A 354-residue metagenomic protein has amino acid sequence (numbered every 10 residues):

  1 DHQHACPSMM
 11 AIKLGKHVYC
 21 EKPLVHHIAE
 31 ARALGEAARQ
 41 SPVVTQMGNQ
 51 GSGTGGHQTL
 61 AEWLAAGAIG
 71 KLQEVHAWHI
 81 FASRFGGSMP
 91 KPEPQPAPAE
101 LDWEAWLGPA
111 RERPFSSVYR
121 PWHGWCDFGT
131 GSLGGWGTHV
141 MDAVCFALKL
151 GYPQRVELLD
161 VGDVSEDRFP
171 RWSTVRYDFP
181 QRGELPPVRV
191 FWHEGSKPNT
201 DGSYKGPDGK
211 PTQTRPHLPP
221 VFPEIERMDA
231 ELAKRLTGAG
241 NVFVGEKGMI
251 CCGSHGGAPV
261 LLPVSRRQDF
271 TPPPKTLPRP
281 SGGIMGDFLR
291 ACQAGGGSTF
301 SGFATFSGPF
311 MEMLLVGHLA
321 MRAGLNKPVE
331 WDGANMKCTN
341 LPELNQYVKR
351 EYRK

Functional and structural regions predicted by a protein language model:
D1-H2: N-terminal glycine-rich "phosphate-gripper" loop used for MgATP/nucleotide binding and carboxylate activation
A5-G53, G67, N326: Beta-strand-loop-alpha-helix segment that lines the small-molecule cofactor/substrate pocket of alpha/beta enzymes
C6, A29, Q58-T59, P170: Generic recognition of short, well-ordered alpha-helical segments
M9-I12, R32, R39, A61 (+3 more regions): Residues within alpha-helical segments
M10, W63-A66, A97, A147: A general structural signal for stabilizing positions within well-ordered secondary structure
I28-A31, R39, H57, Y119-W125: Active-site-proximal cap/loop segments of hydrolase catalytic domains
E36-R39, A65, Q293, L319: Sec-exported extracytoplasmic/periplasmic mature domains
T59, K71, H76-I80, F85-T305 (+1 more regions): Contiguous beta-strand/loop segments that form the cofactor/metal-binding neighborhood of enzyme cores
